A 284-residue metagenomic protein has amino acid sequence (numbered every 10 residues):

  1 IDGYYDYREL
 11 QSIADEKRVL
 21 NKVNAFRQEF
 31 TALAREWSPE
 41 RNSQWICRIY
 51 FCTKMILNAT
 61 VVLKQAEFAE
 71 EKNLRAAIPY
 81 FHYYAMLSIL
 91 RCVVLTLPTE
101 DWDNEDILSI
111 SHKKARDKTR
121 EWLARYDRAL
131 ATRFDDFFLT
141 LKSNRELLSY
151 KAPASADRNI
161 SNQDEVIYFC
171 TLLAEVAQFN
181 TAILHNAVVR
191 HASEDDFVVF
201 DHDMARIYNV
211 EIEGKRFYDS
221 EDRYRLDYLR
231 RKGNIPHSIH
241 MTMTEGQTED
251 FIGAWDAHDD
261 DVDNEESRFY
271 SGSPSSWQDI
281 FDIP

Functional and structural regions predicted by a protein language model:
I1-P284: Terminal alpha-helical segments
